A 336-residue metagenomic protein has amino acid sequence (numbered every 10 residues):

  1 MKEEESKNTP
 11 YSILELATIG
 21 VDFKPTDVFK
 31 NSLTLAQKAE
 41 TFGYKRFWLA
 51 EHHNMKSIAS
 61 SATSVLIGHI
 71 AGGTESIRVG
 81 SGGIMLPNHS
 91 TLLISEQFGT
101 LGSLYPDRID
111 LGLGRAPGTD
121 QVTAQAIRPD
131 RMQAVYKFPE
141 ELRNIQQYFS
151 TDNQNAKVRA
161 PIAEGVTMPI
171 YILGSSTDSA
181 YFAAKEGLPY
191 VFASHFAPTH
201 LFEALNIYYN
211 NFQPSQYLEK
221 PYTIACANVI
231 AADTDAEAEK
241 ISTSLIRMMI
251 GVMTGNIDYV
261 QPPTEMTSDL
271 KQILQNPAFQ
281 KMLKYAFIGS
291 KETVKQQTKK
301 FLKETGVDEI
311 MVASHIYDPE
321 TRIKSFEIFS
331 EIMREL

Functional and structural regions predicted by a protein language model:
M1-T74: N-terminal beta1-alpha1-beta2 module of alpha/beta enzyme domains
K2-K24, N153-I162, L270-L283: N-terminal small/glycine-rich loop or linker at the start of catalytic domains across soluble metabolic enzymes
E3-S6, E40, I67-E75, G102-I109 (+3 more regions): Acidic (Asp/Glu)-rich catalytic clusters
S6-P25, N88-S150, Y190: Flexible, glycine-rich active-site loops centered on histidine and acidic residues that chelate a metal or position
Y11, G43, E51, I70 (+5 more regions): Conserved, mostly hydrophobic/aromatic
Y11-E15, F47-L49, V79-S81, I109-L113 (+4 more regions): Hydrophobic faces of well-ordered beta-strands that scaffold small-molecule active sites in alpha/beta enzyme cores
E15-K30, I84-T91, E164-G174, M282-K291: Active-site mouth loops of central-metabolism enzymes
M132-R159, H200-G306: An alpha-helical appendage that flanks or caps ligand/catalytic pockets
